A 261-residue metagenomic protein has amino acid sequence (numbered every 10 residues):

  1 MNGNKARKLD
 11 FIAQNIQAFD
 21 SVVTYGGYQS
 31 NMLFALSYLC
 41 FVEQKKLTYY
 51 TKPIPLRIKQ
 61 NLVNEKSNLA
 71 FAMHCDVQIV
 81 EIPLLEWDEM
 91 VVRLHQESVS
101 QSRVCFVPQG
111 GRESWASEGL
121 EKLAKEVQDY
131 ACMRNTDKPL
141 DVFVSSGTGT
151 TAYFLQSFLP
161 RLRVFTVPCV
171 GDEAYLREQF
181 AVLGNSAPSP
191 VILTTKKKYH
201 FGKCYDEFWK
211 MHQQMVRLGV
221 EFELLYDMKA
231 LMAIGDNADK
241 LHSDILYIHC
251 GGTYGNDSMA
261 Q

Functional and structural regions predicted by a protein language model:
M1-Q261: PLP-dependent amino-acid enzyme catalytic core
